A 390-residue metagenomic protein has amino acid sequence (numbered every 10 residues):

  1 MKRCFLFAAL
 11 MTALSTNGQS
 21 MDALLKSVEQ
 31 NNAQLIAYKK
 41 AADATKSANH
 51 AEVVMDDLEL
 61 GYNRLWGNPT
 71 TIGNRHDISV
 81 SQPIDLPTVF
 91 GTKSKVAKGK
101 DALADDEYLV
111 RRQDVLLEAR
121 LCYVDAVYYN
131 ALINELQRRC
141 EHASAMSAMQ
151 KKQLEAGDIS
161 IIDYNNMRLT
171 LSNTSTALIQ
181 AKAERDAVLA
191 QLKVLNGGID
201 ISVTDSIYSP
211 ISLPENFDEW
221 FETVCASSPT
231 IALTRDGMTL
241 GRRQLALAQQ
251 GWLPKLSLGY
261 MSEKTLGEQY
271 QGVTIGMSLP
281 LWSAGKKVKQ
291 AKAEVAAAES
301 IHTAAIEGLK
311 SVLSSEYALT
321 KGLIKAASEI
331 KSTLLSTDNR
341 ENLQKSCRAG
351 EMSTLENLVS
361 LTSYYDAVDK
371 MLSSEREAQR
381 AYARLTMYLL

Functional and structural regions predicted by a protein language model:
M1-L24, E29, L390: Bacterial Sec-dependent N-terminal signal peptides
T16-E59, I84, T92, D158-I159 (+4 more regions): Bacterial Sec-pathway N-terminal export signals of envelope proteins
K26, Q30-I36, D43-D57, S79-V96 (+7 more regions): A glycine-/polar-enriched beta->alpha junction
A37-N49, R111, V115-R138, A145 (+5 more regions): Amphipathic alpha-helical coiled-coil segments
L58-K95, T204-P214, L256-K292: Small/polar, glycine/serine/threonine/aspartate-rich low-complexity segments that form flexible
K98, I161-T170, K292, T354-T362: Short, charged, amphipathic alpha-helical segments
D114-S227, E316, L323, N342 (+1 more regions): Periplasmic alpha-helical coiled-coil/stalk elements that build and connect Gram-negative outer-membrane
